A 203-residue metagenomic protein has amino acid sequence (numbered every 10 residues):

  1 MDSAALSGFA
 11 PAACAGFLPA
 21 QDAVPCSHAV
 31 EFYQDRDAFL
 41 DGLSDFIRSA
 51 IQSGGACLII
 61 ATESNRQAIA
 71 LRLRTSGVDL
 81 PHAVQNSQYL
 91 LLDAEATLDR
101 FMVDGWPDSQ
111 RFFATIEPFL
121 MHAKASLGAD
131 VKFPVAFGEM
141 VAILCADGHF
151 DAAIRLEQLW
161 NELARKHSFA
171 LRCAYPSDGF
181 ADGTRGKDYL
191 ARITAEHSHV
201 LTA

Functional and structural regions predicted by a protein language model:
M1-A203: Non-catalytic regulatory/interaction regions at protein termini and inter-domain linkers
